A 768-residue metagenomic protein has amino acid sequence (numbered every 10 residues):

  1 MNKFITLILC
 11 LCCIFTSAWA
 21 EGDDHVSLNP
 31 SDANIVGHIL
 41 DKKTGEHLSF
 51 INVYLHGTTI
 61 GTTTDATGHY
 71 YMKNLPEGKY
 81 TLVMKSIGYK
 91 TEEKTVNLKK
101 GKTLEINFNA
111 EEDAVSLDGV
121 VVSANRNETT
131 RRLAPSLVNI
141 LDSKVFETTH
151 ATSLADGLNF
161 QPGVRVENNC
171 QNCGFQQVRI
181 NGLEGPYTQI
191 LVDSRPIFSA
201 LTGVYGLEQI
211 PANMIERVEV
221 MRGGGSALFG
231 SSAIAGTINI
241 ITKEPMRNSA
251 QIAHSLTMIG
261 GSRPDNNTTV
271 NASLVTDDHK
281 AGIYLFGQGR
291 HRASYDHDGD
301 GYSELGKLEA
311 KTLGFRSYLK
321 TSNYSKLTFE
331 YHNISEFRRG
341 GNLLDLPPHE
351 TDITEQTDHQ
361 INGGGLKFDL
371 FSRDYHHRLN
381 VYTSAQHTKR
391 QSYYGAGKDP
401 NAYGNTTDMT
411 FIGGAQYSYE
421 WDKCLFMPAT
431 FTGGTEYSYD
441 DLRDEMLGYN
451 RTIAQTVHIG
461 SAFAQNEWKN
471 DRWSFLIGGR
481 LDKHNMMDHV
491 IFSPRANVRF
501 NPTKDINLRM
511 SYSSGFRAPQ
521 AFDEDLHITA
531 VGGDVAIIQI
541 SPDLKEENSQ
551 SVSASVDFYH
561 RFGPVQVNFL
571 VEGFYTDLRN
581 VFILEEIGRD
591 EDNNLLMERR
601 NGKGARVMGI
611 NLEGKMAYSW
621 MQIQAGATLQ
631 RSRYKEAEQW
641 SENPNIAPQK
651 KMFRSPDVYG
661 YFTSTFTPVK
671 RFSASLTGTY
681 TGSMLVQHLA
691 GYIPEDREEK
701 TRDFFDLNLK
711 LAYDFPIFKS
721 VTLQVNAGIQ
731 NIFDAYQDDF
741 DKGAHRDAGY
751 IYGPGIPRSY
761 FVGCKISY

Functional and structural regions predicted by a protein language model:
I8, R579-N580, Y680-L689, Y713-Y768: C-terminal beta-signal and adjacent terminal beta-strands/loops of Gram-negative outer-membrane beta-barrel proteins
G22-L28, D32, H38-T44, I51-H56 (+4 more regions): Short, acidic, small-residue-rich periplasmic hinge/interaction motif at the N-terminus of Gram-negative outer-membrane
K73, Q177-R179, R195-R222, K243: Short acidic/polar hinge/loop motifs at secondary-structure boundaries that mediate gating or recognition
A155-P196, E216: Extracytoplasmic beta-strand/coil segments of soluble accessory domains associated with Gram-negative outer-membrane
S199-L201, M214-E216, A227-N239, K243-G299 (+2 more regions): Outer-membrane beta-barrel translocator/receptor signature
T269-V270, R378-Y394, R509, D543-R600 (+3 more regions): Membrane-embedded beta-barrel scaffold of Gram-negative outer-membrane proteins
R292-T312, Y318-K320, Y324-L379, A385-D408: Flexible loop and strand-edge segments within Gram-negative outer membrane beta-barrel domains
K469-S474, F569, F574-D577, E598-L689: Gram-negative outer-membrane beta-barrel transporters
